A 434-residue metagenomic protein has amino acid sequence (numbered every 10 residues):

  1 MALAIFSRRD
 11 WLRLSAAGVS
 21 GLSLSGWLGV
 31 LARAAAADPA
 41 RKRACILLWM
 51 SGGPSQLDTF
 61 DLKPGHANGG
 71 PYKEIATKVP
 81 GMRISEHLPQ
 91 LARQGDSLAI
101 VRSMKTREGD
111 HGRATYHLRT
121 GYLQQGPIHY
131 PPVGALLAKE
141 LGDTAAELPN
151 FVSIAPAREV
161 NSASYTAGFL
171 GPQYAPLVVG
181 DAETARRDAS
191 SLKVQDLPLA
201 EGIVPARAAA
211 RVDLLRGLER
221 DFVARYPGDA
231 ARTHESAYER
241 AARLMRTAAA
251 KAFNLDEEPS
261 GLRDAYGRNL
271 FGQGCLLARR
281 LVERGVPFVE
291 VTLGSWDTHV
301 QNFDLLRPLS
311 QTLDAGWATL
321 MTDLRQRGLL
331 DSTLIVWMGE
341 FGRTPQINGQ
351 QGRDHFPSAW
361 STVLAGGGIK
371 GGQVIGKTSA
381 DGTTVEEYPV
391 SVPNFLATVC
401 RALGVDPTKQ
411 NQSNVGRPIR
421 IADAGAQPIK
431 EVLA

Functional and structural regions predicted by a protein language model:
M1-A434: Ligand-binding pockets and gating/stacking loops
